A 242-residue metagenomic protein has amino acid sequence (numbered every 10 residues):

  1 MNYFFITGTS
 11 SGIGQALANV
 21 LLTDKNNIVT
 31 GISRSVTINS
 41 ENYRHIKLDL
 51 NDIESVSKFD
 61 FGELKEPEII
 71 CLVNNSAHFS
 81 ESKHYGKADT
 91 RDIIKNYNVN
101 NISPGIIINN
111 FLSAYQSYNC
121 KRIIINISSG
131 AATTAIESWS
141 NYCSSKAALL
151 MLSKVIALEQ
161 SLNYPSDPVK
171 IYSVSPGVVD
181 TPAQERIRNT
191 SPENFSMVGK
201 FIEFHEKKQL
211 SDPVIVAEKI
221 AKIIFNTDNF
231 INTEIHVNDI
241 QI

Functional and structural regions predicted by a protein language model:
S10-N19: N-terminal Rossmann NAD(P)H-binding glycine-rich loop of SDR-like oxidoreductase domains
S40-E54: Rossmann-fold cofactor-recognition segment
H78-I94, S113, S138: Conserved mid-core segment of classical short-chain dehydrogenase/reductases
I108, S145, S153: Active-site helix of classical SDR
S129: Residue(s) in the substrate-gating loop at a strand-loop-helix junction that position the organic substrate next
A135-C143, V155: Active-site loop-to-helix junction immediately N-terminal to the catalytic Tyr of the SDR YXXXK motif in Rossmann-fold
S173, T181, S191-I242: C-terminal helical subdomain
